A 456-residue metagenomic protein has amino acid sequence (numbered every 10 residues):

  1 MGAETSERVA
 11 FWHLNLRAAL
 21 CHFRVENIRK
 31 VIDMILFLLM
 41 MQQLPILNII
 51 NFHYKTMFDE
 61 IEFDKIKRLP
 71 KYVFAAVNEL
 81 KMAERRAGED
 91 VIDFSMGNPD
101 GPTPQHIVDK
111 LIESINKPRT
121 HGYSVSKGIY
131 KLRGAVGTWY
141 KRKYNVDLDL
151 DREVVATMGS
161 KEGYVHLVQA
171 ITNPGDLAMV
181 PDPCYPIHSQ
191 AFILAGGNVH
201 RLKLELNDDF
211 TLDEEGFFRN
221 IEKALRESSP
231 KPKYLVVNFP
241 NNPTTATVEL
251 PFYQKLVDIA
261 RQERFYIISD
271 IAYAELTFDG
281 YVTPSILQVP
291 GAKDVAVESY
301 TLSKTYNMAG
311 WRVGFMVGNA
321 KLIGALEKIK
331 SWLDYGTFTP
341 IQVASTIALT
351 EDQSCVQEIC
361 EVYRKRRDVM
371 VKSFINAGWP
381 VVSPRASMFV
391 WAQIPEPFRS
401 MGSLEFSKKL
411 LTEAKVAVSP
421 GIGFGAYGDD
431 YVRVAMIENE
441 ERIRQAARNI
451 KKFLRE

Functional and structural regions predicted by a protein language model:
M1, M34, M40-M41: Methionine residue identity
N15, N27-K30, N48: Polybasic, lysine-rich low-complexity intrinsically disordered segments
I46-E62, K67-Y72, E79-I92, N98-S114 (+1 more regions): PLP-dependent class I/II
Y123-M158: Conserved N-terminal alpha-helix of the aminotransferase class I/II PLP-enzyme fold
